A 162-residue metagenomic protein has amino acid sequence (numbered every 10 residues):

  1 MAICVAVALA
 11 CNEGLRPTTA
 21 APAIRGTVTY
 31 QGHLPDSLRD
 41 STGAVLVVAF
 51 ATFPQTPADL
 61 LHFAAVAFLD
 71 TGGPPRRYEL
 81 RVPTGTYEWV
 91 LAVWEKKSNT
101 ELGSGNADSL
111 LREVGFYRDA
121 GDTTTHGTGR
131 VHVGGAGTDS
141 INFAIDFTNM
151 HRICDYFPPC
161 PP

Functional and structural regions predicted by a protein language model:
V7-A10: C-terminal motif of bacterial Sec signal peptides marking the signal peptidase cleavage site
P22-G32, V47: A short, amphipathic beta-strand motif
H33-F63: Short, ordered, surface-exposed loop/turn motifs in non-cytosolic proteins
L69-R77, T138: Short, solvent-exposed loop/turn segments in extracellular or other extracytoplasmic domains
P74-E88, A92-S98: Short Pro-Gly-centered beta-turn/loop motif in secreted/extracellular proteins
K96-N149: Structured interaction patches on ligand/partner-binding surfaces of diverse proteins
F147-P162: Short, low-complexity, Pro/Ser/Thr/Gly-rich segments in the mature regions of secreted, periplasmic
